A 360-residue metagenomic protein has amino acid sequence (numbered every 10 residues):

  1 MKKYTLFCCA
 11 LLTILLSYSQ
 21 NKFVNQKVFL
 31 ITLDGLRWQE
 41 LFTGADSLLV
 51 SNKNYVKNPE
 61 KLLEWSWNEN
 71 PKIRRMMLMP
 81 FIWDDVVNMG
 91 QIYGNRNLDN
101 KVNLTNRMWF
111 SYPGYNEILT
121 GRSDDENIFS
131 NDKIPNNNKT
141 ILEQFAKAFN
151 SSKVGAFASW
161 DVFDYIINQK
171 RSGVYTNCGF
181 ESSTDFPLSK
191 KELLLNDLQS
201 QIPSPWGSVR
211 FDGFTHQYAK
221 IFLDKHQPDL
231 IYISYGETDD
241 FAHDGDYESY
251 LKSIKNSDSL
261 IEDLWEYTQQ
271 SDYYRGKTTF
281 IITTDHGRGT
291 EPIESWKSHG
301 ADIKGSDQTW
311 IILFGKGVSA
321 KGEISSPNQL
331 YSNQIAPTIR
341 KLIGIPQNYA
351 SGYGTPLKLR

Functional and structural regions predicted by a protein language model:
M1-V24: Bacterial Sec-dependent N-terminal signal peptides
F29-L30, W38, N256-K297, I339: Metal-dependent active-site segment of extracytoplasmic phospho-/sulfohydrolases and closely related
Q39-D46, N97-L98, F129-N131, F157 (+4 more regions): Short, solvent-exposed loop/turn and secondary-structure capping segments
T43-M108: Short, structured active-site-proximal loop/turn typified by the sulfatase FGly-forming signature C/S-X-P-X-R
R107-L198: Catalytic-site neighborhoods of secreted/periplasmic enzymes that process anionic sulfate/phosphate groups
Y115, L119-G121, S298-G344: Substrate-binding rim/cap in mid-to-C-terminal beta-strand-loop elements of soluble/periplasmic
Q217-D263: Active-site His/acidic residue clusters
I345-R360: Polar, surface-exposed loop/tail segments that function as active-site lids or cofactor/substrate-recognition elements
